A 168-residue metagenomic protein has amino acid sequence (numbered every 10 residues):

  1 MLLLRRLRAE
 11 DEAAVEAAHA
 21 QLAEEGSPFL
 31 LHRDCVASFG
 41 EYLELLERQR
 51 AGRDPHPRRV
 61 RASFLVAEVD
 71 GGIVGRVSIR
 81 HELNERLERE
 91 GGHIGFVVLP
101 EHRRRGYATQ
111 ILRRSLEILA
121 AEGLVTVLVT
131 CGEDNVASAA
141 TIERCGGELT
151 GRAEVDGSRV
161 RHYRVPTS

Functional and structural regions predicted by a protein language model:
M1-H93, V97, I118, D156-S168: GNAT-family acyltransferases
D70-G71, E101, G146: Residue-level recognition of short loop/turn positions
G71, G106, N135: Conserved G/P- and acidic residue-centered "switch" motifs that form tight phosphate/ATP-binding loops in soluble
G95-V98, R104-A121, A139-R144: Conserved acetyl-CoA-binding loop-helix of GNAT-fold acetyltransferases
L119-T130: Conserved GNAT acetyl-CoA-binding A-motif
L128-T130, E148-H162: Conserved catalytic-core motifs of GNAT/GCN5-like acyltransferases
D134-G151: Conserved active-site alpha-helix within GNAT-family acetyltransferase domains
